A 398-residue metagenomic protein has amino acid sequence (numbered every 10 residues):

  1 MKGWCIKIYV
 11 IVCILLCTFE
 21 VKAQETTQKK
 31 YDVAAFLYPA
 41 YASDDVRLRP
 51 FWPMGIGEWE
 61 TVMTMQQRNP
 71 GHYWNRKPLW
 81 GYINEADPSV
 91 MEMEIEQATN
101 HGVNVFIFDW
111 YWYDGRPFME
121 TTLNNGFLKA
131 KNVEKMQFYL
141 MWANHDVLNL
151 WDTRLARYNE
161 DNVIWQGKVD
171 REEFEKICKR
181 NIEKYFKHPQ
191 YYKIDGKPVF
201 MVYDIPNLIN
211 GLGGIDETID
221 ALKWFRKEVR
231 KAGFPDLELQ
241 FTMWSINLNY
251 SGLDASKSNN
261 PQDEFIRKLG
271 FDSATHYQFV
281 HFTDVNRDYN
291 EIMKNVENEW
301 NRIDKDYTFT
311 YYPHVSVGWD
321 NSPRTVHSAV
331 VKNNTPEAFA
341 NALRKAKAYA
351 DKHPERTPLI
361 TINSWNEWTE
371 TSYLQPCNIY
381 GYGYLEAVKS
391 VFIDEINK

Functional and structural regions predicted by a protein language model:
M1-E25: Bacterial Sec-dependent N-terminal signal peptides
E25-K398: Glycan-processing catalytic domains of CAZymes
